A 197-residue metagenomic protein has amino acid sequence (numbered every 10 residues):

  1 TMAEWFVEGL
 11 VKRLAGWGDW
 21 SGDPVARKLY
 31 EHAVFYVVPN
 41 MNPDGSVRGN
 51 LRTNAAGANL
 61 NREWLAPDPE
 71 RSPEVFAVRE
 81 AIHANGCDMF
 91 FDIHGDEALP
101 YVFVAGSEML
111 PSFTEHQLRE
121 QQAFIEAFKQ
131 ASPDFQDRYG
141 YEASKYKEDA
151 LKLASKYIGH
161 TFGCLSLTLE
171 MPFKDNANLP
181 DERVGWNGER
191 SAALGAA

Functional and structural regions predicted by a protein language model:
T1-L151, K156-V184: Active-site/substrate-binding loop(s) of hydrolase catalytic cores
N178-A197: His/Asp/Glu-rich mid-to-C-terminal helical/loop segments that flank catalytic regions of hydrolases
